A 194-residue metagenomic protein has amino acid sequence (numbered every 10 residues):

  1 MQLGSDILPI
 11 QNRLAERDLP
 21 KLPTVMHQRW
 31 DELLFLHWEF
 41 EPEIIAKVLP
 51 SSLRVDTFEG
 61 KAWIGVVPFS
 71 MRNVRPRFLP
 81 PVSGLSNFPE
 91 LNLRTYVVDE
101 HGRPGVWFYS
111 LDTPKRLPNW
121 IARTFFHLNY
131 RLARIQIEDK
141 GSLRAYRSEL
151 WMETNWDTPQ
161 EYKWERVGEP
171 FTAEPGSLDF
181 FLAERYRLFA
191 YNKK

Functional and structural regions predicted by a protein language model:
Q2-D6, R72-S86, Y109-R131: Alpha-helical membrane-targeting segments
Q2-R77: Hydrophobic, proline/glycine-rich low-complexity stretches
P9, P20-P23, P42, P50 (+12 more regions): Proline-rich intrinsically disordered, low-complexity coils
P9-N12, V82-R94, I137-S142: Short, surface-exposed, charge-dense and proline/glycine-enriched linear segments
E39-V55, F88-G105: N-terminal short leaders/motifs
E59-A62, V67-H101: Long, hydrophobic/aromatic-enriched structural stretches that serve as scaffold segments
N92-K194: Internal, well-folded beta-alpha domain core
